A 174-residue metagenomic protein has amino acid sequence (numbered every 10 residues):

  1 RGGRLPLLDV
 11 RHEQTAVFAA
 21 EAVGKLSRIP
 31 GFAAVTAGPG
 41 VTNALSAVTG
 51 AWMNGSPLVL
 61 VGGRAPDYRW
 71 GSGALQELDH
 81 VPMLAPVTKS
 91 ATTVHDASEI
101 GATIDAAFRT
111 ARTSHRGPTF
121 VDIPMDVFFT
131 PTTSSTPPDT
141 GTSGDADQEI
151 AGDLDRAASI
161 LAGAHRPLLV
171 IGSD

Functional and structural regions predicted by a protein language model:
R1-D174: N-terminal alpha/beta PP-like core and its mobile active-site loop of ThDP/TPP-dependent enzymes
